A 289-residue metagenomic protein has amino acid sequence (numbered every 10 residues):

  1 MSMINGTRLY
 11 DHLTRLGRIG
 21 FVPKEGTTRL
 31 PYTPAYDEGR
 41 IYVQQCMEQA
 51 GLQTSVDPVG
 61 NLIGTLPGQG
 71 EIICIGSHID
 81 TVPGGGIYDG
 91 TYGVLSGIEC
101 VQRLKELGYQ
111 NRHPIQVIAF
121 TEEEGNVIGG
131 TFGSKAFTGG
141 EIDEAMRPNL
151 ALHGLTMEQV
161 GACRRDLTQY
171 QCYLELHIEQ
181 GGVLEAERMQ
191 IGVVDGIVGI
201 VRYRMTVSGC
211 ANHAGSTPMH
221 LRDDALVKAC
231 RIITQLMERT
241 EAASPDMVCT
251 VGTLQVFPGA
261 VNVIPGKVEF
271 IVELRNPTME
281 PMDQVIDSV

Functional and structural regions predicted by a protein language model:
S2-T33: N-terminal capping segment at the start of a domain
F21-P67: A non-catalytic alpha/beta surface segment that caps or lines the substrate-entry region of metallo-dependent hydrolase
V43, V94-L104, A229-I232, L236: Buried hydrophobic packing segments
C46, A50, P58, L62-Y92: Catalytic-core environment of secreted peptidases
D57-V59, C74, Q110-F120, V248-T253: Beta-strand segments within the central parallel beta-sheet cores of soluble alpha/beta enzyme folds
T81-N149: A generic, well-ordered mixed alpha/beta core segment in the N-terminal half of proteins
E122-V127, T131-M279: Midchain, well-structured core segments that form catalytic/ion-binding scaffolds
Q284-V289: Short amphipathic alpha-helices in soluble, non-transmembrane regions that often serve as interface/regulatory elements
